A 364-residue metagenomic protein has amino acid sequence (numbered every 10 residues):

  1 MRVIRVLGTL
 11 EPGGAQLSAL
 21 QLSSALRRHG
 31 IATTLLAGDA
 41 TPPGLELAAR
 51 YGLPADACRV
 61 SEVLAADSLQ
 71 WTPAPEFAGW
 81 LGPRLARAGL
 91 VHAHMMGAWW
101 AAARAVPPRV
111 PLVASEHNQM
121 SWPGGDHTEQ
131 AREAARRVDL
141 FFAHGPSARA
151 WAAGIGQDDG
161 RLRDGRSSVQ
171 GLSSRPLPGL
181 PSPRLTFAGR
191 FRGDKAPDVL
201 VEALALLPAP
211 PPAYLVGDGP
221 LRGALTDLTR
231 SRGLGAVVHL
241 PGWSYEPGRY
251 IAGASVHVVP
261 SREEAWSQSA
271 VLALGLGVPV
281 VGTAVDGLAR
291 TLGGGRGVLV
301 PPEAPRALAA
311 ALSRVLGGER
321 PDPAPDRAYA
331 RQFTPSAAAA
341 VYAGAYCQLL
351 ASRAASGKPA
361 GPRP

Functional and structural regions predicted by a protein language model:
R5-A74, P220: N-terminal strand-loop element at the rim of the active site of nucleotide-sugar-dependent glycosyltransferases
G14, R320-L350: A charged, aromatic-enriched C-terminal amphipathic alpha-helix characteristic of glycosyltransferases across folds
Q16-S24, P183, F187-L206, P220-T226 (+2 more regions): A conserved mid-protein helix/loop that constitutes part of the nucleotide-sugar donor-binding site
A93-W99, E116: Short His-centered aromatic/hydrophobic patch
R136-R161: A short, active-site helix/loop in glycosyltransferases that binds the activated sugar's phosphate group
W243, R262: Aromatic "clamp/platform" in nucleotide-sugar-dependent glycosyltransferases that forms part of the donor/acceptor
P279-G282: Short hydrophobic beta-strand element within catalytic cores of glycosyltransferases and related nucleotide-activated
G294-P305, R314-E319: Conserved acidic donor-binding segment of nucleotide-sugar-dependent glycosyltransferases
